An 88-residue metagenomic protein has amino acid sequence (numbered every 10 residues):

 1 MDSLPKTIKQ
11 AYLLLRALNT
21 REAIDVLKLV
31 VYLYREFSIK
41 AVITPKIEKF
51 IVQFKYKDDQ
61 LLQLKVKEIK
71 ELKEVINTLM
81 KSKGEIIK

Functional and structural regions predicted by a protein language model:
D2-E36: Negatively charged, low-complexity tracts enriched in Asp/Glu with abundant Ser/Thr
D2-S3, K81-K88: Short acidic DE-rich linear segments
T7, E68-E71: Alpha-helix N-cap recognition
N19-T20, Y32, S38, V66 (+2 more regions): Intrinsic disorder/low-complexity segments in short proteins, especially the signal peptide and propeptide regions
L27, K70-K83: A short, charged, amphipathic alpha-helix used as a generic interaction element across diverse proteins
I39-I43: Short amphipathic beta-strand and strand-loop transition segments with alternating hydrophobic
T44-D59: Short aromatic-glycine-(Arg/Gly/Cys) micro-motifs in beta-strand/loop hairpins
Q60-E68: A short, exposed loop/beta-hairpin motif centered on an aromatic-Gly-Thr core
